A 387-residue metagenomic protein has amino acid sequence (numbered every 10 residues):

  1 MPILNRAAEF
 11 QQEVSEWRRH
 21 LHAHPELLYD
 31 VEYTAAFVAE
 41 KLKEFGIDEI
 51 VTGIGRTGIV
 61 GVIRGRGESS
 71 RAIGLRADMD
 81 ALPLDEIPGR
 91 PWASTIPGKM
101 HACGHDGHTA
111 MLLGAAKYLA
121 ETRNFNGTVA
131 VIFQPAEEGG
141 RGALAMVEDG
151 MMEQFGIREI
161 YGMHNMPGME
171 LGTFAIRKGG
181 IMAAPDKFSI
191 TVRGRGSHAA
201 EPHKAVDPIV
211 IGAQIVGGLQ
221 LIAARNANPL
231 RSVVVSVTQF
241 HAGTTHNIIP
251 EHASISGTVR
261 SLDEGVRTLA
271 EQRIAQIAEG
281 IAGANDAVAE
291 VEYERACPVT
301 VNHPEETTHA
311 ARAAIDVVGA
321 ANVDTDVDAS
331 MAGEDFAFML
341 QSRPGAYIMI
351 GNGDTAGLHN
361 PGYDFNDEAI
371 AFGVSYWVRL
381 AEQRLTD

Functional and structural regions predicted by a protein language model:
M1-H101, D106, A110-F125: Acidic/His- and Gly-rich active-site-bordering loop/insert found across diverse amide/peptide-bond hydrolases
L21, G61, L75, H105 (+8 more regions): Divalent metal-coordination and catalytic microenvironments
E26, D78-D80, A136, M166 (+3 more regions): Active-site beta-loop-alpha junctions enriched in small/polar residues
D48, I157-R158, P344: Conserved acidic residues
V60, A81-M100, D106-G107, L112 (+2 more regions): Histidine/acidic-residue-rich, glycine-tolerant segments that coordinate divalent metal ions
I63, V192-G194, V259-S261: Short beta-strand-to-loop capping motifs
G74-R76, F188, Y347-N352: Non-cysteine beta-strand/loop elements that form the S-adenosyl-L-methionine
V210-D387: Metal-dependent amide/peptide-bond hydrolase catalytic core, centered on the "pita-bread" metallohydrolase fold
